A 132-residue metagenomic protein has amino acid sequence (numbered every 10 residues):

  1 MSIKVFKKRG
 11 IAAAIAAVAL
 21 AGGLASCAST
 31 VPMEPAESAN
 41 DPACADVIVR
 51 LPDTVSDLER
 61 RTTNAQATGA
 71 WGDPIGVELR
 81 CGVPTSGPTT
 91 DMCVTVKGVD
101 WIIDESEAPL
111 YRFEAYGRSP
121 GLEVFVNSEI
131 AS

Functional and structural regions predicted by a protein language model:
S2-I15: Bacterial N-terminal signal peptides that target proteins for export
A19: Flanking scaffold residues of small Cys/His-coordinated metal-binding clusters
G22-S26: C-terminal motif of bacterial Sec signal peptides marking the signal peptidase cleavage site
A28-V31: Bacterial signal peptide processing site
M33-G82: N-terminal secretory signal peptides
V83-T90: Short, charged/polar surface micro-motifs in flexible loops or helix N-caps
T90-S132: Extracytosolic low-complexity repeat regions of secreted or lipid-anchored proteins
